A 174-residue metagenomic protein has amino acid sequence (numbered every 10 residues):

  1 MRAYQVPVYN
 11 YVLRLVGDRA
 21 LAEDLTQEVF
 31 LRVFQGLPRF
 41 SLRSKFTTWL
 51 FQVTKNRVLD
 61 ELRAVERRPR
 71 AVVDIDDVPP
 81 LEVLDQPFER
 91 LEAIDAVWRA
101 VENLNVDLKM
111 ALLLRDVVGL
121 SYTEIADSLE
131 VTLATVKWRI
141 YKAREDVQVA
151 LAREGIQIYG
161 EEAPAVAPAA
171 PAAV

Functional and structural regions predicted by a protein language model:
M1, N103-Y122, S128: Short amphipathic alpha helix immediately N-terminal
M1-R19, G36, V101, R153: Amphipathic, Lys/Arg- and hydrophobic-enriched alpha-helical face
N10, D24-L31, S44-N56: Structural recognition of an alpha-helix C-terminal capping motif at a helix-to-coil junction
R14-R19, E28-K45, A64-E66: Sigma70-family region 2
Q35-L42, Q52-V73, R90, K142 (+1 more regions): Arg/Lys-rich amphipathic alpha helix in sigma70-family domain 2
L59, R63, L108, V117 (+1 more regions): DNA-recognition helix of helix-turn-helix
D60, R68-I94, S121, E161-A172: Internal acidic/polar
R99, L113, D127-E130, E145-V174: C-terminal edge and immediately downstream basic/flexible tail or linker adjoining helix-turn-helix-like DNA-binding
